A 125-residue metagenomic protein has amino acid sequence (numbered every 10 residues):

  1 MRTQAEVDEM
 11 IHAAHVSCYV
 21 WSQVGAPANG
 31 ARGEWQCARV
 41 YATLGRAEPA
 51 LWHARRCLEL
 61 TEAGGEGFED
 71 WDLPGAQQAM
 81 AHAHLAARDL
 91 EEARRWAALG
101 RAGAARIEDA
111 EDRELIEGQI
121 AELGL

Functional and structural regions predicted by a protein language model:
V7-D8, A28, W71, E111: Residue signature of alpha-solenoid helical repeat architecture, marking inter-repeat boundaries and helix-start
A13-A14, E34, L73, Q77: TPR repeat positional signature
A14-S22, R55-G65, A98-D109: Amphipathic alpha-helical segments of tetratricopeptide repeats
E69-H82, E108-L125: TPR/TPR-like alpha-solenoid helical repeat scaffolds
